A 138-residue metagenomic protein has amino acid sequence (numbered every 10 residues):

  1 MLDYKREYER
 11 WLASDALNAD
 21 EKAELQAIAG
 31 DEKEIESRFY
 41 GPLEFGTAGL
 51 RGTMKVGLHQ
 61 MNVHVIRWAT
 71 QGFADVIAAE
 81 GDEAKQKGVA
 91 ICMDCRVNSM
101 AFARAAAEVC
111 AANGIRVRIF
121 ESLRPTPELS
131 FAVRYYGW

Functional and structural regions predicted by a protein language model:
L2-D3, Y8-A106, Y135: An N-terminal, well-structured beta->alpha segment
A90-W138: N-terminal small/polar loop signature for handling phosphorylated ligands or for N-terminal nucleophile
